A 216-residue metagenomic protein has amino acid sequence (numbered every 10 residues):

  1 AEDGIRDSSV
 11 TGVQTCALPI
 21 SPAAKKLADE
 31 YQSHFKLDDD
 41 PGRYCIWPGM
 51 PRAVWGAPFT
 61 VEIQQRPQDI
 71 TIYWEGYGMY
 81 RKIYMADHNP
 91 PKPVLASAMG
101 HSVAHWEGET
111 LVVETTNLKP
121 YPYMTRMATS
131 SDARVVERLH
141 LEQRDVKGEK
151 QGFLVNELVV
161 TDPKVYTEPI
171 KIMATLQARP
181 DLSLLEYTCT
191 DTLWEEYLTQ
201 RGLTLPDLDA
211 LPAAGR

Functional and structural regions predicted by a protein language model:
A1-T11: Short, exposed "boundary/linker" segments that immediately precede the start of a downstream structural module
S9, V13-R216: PEST-like low-complexity, intrinsically disordered acidic/proline/serine-rich tracts that flank trafficking/processing
